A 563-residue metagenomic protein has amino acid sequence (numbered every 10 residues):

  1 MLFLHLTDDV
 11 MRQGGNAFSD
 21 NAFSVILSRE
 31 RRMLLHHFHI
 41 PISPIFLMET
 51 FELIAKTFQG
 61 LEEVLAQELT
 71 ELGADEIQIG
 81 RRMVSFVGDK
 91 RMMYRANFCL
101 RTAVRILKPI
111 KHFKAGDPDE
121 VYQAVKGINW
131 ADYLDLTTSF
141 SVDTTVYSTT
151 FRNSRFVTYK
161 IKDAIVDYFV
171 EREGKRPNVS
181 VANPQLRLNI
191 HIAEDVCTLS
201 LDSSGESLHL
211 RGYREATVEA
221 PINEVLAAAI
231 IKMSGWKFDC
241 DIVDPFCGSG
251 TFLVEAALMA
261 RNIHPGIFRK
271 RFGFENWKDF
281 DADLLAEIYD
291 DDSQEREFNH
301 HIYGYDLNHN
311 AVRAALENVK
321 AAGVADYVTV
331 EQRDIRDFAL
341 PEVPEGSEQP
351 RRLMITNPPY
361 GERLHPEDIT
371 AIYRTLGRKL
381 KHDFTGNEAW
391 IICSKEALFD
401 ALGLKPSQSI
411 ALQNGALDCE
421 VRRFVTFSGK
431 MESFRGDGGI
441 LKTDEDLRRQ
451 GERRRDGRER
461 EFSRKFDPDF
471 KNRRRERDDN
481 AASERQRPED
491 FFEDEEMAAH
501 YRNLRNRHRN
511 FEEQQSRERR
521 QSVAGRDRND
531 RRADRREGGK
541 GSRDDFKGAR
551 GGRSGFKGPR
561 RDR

Functional and structural regions predicted by a protein language model:
L6-V10, A17, A22-V25, H37: Short hydrophobic alpha-helical segments enriched in small aliphatic residues
R29-E30, L35-L47: Short, Lys/Arg-enriched N-terminal segments with co-localized hydrophobic residues within the first ~10-30 amino acids
M48, S347-E348, A416, R423-R563: Basic Arg/Gly/Lys-rich low-complexity intrinsically disordered segments
E49-L186, S203-S204, H209, A216 (+5 more regions): Accessory substrate-recognition/RNA-binding modules or partner subunits associated with SAM-dependent
L199-M233: SAM-dependent Rossmann-like transferase core, predominantly class I methyltransferases with a strong bias toward
I222-L340, E362, I372: Conserved S-adenosyl-L-methionine
L340-L353: A short acidic, Gly/Pro-enriched loop at the edge of an enzyme's catalytic core that lines a small-molecule cofactor
